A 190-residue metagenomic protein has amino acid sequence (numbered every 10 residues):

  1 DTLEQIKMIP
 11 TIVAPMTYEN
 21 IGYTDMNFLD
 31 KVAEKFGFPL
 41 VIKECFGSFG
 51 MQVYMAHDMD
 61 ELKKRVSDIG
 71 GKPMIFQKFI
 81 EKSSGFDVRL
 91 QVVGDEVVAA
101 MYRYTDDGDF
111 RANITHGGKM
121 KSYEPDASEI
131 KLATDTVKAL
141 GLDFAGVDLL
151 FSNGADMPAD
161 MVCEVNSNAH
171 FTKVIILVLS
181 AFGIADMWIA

Functional and structural regions predicted by a protein language model:
D1-G22, M26, K31: Conserved N-proximal alpha/beta basic substrate-recognition cap immediately N-terminal to, or forming the N-lobe
T11-E19, C45-Y54: Short, surface-exposed recognition loops or helix-turn segments adjacent to catalytic cores
I12, C45, F79-I80, Q91 (+2 more regions): Anionic group-transfer/hydrolysis microenvironments
V32-L40: Acidic/histidine-enriched active-site and ligand-binding environments that engage anionic O-linkages
L40, V98-A99, A145, M161-C163: Protein kinase-like catalytic core scaffold
F46-L140: Phosphate-binding site of ATP-dependent enzymes
Q77, V88, L142-G154: A short glycine-rich, hydrophobically flanked beta-strand micro-motif that places a catalytic Asp/Glu for divalent metal
K138-L142, F151-A190: C-terminal active-site "lid" helix and adjoining low-complexity regulatory extension at the edge of ATP-using catalytic
